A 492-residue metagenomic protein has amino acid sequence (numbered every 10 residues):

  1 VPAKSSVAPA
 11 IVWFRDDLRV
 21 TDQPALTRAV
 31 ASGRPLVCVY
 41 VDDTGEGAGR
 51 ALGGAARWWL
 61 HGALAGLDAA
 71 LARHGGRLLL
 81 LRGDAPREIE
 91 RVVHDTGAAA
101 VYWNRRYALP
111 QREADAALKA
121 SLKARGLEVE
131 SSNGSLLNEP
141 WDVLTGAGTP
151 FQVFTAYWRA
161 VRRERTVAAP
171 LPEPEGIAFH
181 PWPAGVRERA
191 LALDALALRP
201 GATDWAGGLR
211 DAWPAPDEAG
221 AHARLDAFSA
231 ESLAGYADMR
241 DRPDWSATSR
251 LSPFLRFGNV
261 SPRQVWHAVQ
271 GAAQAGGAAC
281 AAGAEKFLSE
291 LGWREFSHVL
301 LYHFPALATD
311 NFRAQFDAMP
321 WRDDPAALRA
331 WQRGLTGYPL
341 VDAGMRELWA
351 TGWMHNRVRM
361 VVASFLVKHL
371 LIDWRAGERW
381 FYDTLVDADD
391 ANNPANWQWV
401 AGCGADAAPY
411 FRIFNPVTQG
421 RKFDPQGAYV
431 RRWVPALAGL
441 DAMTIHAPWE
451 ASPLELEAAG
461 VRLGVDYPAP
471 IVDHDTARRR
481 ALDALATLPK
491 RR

Functional and structural regions predicted by a protein language model:
V1-A169, G283, N392, D475 (+3 more regions): Trp/Phe/Arg-rich N-terminal binding region typifying the photolyase-homology
D17-L18, D43, R159, P262 (+4 more regions): Short, glycine-/Ser/Thr-/acidic-enriched flexible segments
L127, G148-N311, Q315, F423-D424 (+1 more regions): Glycine/tryptophan-enriched, flexible segments
H298, H303, A327-I372: C-terminal substrate/ligand-recognition segments
A306-G337: Helix-loop-helix junctions that connect adjacent transmembrane helices in secondary transporters/permeases, recognized
M319-R322, W380-D466: C-terminal, helix-dominated tail/subdomain
H355-R357, L371-R379, D389-P394: Extended hydrophobic-aromatic, low-complexity segments
